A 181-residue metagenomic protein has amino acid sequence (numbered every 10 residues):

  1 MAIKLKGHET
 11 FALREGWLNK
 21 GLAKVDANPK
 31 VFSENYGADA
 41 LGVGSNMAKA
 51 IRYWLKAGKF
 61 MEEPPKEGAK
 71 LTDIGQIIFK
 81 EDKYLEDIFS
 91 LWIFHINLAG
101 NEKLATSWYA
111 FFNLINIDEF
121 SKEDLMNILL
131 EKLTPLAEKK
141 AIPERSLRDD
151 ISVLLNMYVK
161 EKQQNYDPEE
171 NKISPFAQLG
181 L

Functional and structural regions predicted by a protein language model:
M1-L181: Donor-sugar nucleotide-binding helix/loop cap in glycosyltransferases
